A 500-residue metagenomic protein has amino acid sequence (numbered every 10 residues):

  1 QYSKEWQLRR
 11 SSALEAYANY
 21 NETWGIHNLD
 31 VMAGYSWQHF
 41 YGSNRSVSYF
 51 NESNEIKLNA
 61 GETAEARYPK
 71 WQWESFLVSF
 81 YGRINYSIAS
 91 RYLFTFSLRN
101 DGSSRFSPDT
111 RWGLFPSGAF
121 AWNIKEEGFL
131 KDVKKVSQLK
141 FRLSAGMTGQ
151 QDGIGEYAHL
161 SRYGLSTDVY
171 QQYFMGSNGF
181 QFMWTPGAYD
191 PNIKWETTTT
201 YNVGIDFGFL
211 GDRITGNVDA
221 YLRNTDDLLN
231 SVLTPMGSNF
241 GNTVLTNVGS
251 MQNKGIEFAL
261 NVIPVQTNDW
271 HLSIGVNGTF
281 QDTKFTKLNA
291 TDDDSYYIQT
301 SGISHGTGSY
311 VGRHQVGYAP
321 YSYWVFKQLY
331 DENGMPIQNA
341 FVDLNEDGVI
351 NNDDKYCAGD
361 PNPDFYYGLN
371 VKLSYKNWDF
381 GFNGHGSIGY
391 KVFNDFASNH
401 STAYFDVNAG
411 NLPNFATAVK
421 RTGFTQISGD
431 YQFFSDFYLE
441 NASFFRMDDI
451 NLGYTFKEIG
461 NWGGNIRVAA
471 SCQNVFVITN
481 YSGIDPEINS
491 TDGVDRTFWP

Functional and structural regions predicted by a protein language model:
Q1-V311, K376, L439-P500: Extracellular/periplasmic, surface-exposed regions of secreted and cell-surface proteins
S43, D152, W324, G381-N383 (+1 more regions): Short helix/loop capping segments that flank catalytic or ligand/cofactor-binding pockets
L58-R67, T167-A188, G302-D360, N408-Y438: Flexible glycine-rich, low-complexity coil/linker segments exposed to the extracellular/periplasmic environment
R83-S87, F141, N277, Q315 (+6 more regions): Exposed, low-structure sequence patches enriched in small/polar residues
S103, N333-M335, S387-Q473: Extracytoplasmic gating/loop element in the C-terminal half of outer-membrane beta-barrel translocons and assembly
T243-Q252, D294-Y323, C357-L369, H400-Y404 (+2 more regions): C-terminal extracellular loops and terminal segments of Gram-negative outer membrane beta-barrel proteins
D360-F393: Glycine-rich, aromatic-lined ligand/substrate-binding cores of catalytic and carbohydrate-binding domains
